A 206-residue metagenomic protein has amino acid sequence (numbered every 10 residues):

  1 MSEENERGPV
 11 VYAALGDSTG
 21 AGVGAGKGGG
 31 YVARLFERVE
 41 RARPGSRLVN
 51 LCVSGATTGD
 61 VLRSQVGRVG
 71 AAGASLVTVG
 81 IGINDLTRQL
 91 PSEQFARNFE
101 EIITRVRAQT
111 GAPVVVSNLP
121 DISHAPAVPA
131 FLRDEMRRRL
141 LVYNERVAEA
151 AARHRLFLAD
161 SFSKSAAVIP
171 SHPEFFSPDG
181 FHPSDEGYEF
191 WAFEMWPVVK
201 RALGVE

Functional and structural regions predicted by a protein language model:
M1-S54, S64-G73: Serine-esterase "nucleophile elbow" of acetyl-processing enzymes
R7-V10, T57, P91, T110: General structural signal for secondary-structure boundaries
S18-A21, G26-G28, G59, L86 (+2 more regions): Short, electropositive, low-hydrophobicity segments enriched in small/polar residues
G20-A21, R41, G55, D85 (+2 more regions): Active-site micro-motifs of SAM-dependent methyltransferase domains
G28-Y31, T58, L140-Y143: Conserved donor sugar-nucleotide recognition element shared by glycan-biosynthetic enzymes
V53-T58, E135-M136: Short, flexible loop segments at the rims of nucleotide/cofactor-binding pockets, characterized by
R63-E206: Alpha-helical cap/lid subdomain in secreted, periplasmic, or secretory-pathway luminal O-acyl-processing enzymes
